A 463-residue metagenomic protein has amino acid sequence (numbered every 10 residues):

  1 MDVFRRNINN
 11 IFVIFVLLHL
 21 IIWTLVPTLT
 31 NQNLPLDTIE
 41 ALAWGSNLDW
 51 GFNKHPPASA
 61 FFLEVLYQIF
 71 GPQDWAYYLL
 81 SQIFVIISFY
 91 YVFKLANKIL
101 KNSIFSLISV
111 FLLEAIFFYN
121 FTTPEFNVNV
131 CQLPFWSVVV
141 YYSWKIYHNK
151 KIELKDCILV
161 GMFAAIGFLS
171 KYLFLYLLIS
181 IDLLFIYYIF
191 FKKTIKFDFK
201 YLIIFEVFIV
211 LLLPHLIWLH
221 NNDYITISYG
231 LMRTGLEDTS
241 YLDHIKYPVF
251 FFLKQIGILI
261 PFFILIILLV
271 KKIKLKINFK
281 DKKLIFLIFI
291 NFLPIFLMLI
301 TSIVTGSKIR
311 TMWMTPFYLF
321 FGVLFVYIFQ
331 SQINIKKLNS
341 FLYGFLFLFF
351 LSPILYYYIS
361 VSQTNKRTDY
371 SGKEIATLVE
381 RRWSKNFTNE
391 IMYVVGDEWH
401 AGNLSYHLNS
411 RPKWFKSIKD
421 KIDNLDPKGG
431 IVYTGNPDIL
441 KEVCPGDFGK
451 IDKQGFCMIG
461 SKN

Functional and structural regions predicted by a protein language model:
N47, D156-Y172, L183, F208-V210: Membrane-interface alpha helices of multi-pass inner-membrane proteins
N47-L48, I303-K337: Hydrophobic/aromatic-rich transmembrane helices and adjacent perimembrane loops
L79-L100, A115, S137-Y142: Transmembrane-helix motifs of polytopic, lipid-linked glycan transferases
K98, V139-D156: Membrane-interface transmembrane helices that cradle and orient dolichyl/undecaprenyl
F121-Q132: Short acidic/glycine- and proline-prone juxtamembrane loop motifs at membrane-interface regions of multi-pass membrane
I166, L178-K283, P294-I295, L299: Transmembrane-lumen/periplasm boundary regions of multi-pass, lipid-linked membrane glycan transferases
L178, N365-I422, P427-T434: Short periplasmic/luminal acceptor-recognition loop of GT-C membrane glycosyltransferases, typified by
S331-I359: Signature aromatic-anchored transmembrane alpha helix within multi-pass, membrane-resident enzymes that catalyze glycan
